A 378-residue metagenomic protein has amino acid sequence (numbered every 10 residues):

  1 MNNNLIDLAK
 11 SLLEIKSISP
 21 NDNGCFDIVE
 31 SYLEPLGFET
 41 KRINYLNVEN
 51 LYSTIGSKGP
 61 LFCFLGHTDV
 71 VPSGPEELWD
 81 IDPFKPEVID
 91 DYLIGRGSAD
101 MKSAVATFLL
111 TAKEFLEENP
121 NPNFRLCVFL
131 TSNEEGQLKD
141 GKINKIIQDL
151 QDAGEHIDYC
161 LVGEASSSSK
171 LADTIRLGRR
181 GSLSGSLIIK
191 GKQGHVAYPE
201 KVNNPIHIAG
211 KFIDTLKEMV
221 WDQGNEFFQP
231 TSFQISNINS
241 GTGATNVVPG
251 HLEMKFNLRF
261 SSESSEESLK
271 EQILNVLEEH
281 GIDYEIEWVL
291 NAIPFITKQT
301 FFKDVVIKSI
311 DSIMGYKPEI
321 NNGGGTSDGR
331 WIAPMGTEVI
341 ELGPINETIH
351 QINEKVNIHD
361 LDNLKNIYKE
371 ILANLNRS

Functional and structural regions predicted by a protein language model:
M1-I94, L116-N123: Acidic/His- and Gly-rich active-site-bordering loop/insert found across diverse amide/peptide-bond hydrolases
I18, D69, E135, S166-S167 (+1 more regions): Catalytic metal-binding/acid-base residues of hydrolase active sites
L65-H67, F129-T131, C160-E164, I188-K190 (+1 more regions): Short beta-strand segments
I89-D91, T111-C127, A153-E155, L216-N225 (+1 more regions): Phosphate-handling active-site elements
D91-T107, H195: Glycine/serine-rich anion-binding loops at beta->alpha junctions that coordinate negatively charged ligand groups
M101-G178: Acidic/histidine-rich catalytic neighborhood of metal-dependent amide-processing enzymes
A165-K170, L177, L183-S378: Metal-dependent amide/peptide-bond hydrolase catalytic core, centered on the "pita-bread" metallohydrolase fold
